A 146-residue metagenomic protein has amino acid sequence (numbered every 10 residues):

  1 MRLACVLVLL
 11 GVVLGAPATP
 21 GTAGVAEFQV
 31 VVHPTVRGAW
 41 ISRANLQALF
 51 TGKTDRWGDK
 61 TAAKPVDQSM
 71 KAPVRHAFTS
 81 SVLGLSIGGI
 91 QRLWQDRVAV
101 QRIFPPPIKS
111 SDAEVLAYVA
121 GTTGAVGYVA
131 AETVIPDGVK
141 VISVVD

Functional and structural regions predicted by a protein language model:
A4-A16: Bacterial N-terminal signal peptides
P20-D146: Flexible loop/hinge segments at secondary-structure junctions
